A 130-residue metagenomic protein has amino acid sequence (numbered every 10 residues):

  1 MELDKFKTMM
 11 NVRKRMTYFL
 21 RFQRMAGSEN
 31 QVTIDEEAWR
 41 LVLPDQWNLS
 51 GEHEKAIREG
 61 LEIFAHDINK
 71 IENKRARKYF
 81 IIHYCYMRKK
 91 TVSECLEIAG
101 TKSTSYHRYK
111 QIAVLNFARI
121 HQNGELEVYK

Functional and structural regions predicted by a protein language model:
M1-I71, N123-K130: N-terminal interaction/assembly modules
Y18, R75-A76, Y109: Residue-level detector of well-ordered alpha-helical segments, enriched for hydrophobic/aromatic packing positions
I71-K90: Short amphipathic alpha helix immediately N-terminal
N73-K74, S103, H107: Alpha-helix N-cap/helix-initiation sites
M87-T104: Helix-turn-helix DNA-binding module
Y106-G124: DNA major-groove recognition helices of helix-turn-helix
